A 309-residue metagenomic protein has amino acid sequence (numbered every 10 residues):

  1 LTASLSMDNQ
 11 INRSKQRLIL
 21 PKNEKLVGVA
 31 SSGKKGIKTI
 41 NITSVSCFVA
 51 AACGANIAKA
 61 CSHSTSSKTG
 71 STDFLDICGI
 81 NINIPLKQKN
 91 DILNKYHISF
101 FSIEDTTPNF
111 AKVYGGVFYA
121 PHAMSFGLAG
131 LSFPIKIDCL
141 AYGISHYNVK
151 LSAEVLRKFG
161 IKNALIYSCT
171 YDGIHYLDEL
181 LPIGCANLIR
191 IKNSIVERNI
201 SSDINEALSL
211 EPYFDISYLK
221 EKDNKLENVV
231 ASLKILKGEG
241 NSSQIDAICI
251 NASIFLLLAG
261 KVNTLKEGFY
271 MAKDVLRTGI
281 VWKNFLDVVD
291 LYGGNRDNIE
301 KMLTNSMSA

Functional and structural regions predicted by a protein language model:
L1-C61: Active-site cofactor/substrate anionic-group-binding motifs, chiefly glycine- and Lys/Arg-rich phosphate-binding loops
S6, L18, Q88, N94-A309: Glycine-rich anion-binding loops and their surrounding alpha/beta cores
L26, S31-S32, K68, P182 (+1 more regions): Short glycine/serine/threonine-biased micro-segments
A30-G33, A55-I57, F74, I137-D138 (+1 more regions): A short, structure-level motif marking secondary-structure boundaries and short turns
S31-G33, C61-S67, T106, T170-D172: Acidic, glycine-rich active-site loops and adjacent beta-strand->loop/helix elements that engage anionic groups
G36-T39, S64, A141, N241: Alpha-helix N-cap/helix-initiation motif
K38-T39, S67, N148, Q244: Secondary-structure boundary/capping motif
I40-N94: A glycine-rich phosphate/pyrophosphate-binding beta-strand-loop-alpha-helix module
